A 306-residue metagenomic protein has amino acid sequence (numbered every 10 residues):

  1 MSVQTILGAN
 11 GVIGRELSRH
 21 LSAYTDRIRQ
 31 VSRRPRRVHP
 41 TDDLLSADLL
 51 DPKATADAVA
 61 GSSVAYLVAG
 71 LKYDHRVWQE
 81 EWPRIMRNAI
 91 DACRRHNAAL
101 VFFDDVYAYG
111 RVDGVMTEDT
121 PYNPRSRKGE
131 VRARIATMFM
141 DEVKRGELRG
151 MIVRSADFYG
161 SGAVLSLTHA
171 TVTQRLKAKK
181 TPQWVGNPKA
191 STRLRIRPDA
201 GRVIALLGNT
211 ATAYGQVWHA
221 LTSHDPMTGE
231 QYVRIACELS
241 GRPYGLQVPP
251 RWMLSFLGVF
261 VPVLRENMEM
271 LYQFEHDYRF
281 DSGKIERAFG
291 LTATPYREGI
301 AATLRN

Functional and structural regions predicted by a protein language model:
M1, E16, V203-E266, S282 (+2 more regions): Mid/C-terminal beta-alpha module of Rossmann-like enzyme folds, strongest in SDR-family dehydrogenases/epimerases
S2-Y24: N-terminal Rossmann NAD(P)H-binding glycine-rich loop of SDR-like oxidoreductase domains
R36-H96: NAD(P)H-binding glycine-rich loop region in Rossmannoid oxidoreductase-like domains and their noncatalytic homologs
R87-A133, M151: Conserved Rossmann-fold NAD(P)-dependent oxidoreductase catalytic core, especially the SDR/UDP-sugar
D105, T137-G162: Conserved beta-loop-beta element that borders a ligand/cofactor-binding pocket
A133, G160-V172, L207-W218, R242: Glycine/proline-rich active-site loop of Rossmann-fold NAD(P)-dependent oxidoreductases
A156-S191: NAD(P)-dependent short-chain dehydrogenase/reductase
R195-A200: A conserved structural motif in NAD(P)-dependent oxidoreductases
